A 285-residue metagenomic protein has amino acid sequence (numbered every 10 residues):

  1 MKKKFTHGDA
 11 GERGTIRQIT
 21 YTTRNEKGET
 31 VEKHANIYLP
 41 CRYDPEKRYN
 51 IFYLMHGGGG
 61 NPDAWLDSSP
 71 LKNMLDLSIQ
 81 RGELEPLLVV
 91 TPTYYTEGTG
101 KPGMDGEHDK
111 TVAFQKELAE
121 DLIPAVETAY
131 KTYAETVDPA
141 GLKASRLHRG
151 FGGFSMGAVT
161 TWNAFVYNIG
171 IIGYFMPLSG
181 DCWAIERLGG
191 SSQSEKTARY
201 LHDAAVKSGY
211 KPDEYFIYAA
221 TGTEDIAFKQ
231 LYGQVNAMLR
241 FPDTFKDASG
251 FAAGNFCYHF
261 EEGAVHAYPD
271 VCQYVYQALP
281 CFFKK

Functional and structural regions predicted by a protein language model:
M1-K285: Non-catalytic cap/lid and distal C-terminal segments of serine-dependent acyl enzymes
